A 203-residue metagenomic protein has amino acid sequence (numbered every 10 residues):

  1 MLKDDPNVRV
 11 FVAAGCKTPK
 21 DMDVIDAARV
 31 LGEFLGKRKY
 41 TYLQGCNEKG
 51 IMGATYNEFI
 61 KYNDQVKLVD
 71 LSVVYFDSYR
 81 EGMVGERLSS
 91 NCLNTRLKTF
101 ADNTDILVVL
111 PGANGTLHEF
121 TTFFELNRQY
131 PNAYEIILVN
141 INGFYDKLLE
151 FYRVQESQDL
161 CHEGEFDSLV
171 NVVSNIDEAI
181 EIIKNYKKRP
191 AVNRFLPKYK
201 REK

Functional and structural regions predicted by a protein language model:
L2-D5, Y79-E81, T99-D102, R128-P131 (+1 more regions): Solvent-exposed alpha-helices and their adjacent loops that cap or buttress functional pockets in soluble metabolic
L2-L68: Glycine-rich beta-alpha loop segments
M22-D23, G53-T55, R80, H118-F120 (+2 more regions): Short glycine-/acidic-enriched loop or helix-start segments at secondary-structure transitions that form or flank
C46-T116: Acidic/glycine-enriched connector segments
K49-N57, F144-E156: Glycine-rich, charge-decorated loop segments at or immediately adjacent to ligand/cofactor-binding or catalytic sites
V69-S72, L110, L126-F151, E163-E165: Short, acidic/small-residue loops that bind anionic groups at enzyme active sites
N94-P131, I137, R189-F195: Active-site/ligand-binding-proximal alpha/beta "capping" segment
I106, L160-K203: A charged, well-structured terminal subsegment
